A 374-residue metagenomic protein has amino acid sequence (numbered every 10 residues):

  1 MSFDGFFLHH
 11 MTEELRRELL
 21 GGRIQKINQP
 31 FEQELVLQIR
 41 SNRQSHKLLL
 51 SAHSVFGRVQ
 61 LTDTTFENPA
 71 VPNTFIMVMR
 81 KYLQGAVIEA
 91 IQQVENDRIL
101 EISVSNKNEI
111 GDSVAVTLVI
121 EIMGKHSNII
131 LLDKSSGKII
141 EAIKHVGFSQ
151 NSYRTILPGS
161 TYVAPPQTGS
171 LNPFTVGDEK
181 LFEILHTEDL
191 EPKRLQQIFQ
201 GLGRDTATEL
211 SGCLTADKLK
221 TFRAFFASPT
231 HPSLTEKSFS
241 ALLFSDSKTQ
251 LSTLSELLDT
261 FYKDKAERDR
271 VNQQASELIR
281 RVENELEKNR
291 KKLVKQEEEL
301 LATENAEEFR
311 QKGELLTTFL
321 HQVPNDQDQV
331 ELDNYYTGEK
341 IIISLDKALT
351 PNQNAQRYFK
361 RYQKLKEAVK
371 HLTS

Functional and structural regions predicted by a protein language model:
M1-S374: Extended, highly charged segments
